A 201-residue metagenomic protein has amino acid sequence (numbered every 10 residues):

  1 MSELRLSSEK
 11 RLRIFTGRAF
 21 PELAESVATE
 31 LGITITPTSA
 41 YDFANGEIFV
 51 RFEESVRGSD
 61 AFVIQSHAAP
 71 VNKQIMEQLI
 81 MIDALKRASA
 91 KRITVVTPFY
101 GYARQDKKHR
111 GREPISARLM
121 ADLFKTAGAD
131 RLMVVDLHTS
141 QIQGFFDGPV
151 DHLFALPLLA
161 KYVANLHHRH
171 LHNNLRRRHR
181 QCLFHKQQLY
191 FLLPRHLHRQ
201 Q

Functional and structural regions predicted by a protein language model:
M1-Q201: PRPP-associated nucleotide enzymes
